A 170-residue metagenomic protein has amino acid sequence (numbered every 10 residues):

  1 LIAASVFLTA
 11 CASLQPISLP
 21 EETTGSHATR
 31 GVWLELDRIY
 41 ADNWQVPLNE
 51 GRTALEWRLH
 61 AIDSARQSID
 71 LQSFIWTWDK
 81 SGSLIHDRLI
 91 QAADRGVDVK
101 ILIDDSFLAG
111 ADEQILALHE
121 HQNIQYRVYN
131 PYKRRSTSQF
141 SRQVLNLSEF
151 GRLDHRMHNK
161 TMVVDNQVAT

Functional and structural regions predicted by a protein language model:
L1-T9: Bacterial N-terminal signal peptides
C11, L19-S68, I75-T170: HKD-type phospholipase D/PLD-like phosphodiesterase module
